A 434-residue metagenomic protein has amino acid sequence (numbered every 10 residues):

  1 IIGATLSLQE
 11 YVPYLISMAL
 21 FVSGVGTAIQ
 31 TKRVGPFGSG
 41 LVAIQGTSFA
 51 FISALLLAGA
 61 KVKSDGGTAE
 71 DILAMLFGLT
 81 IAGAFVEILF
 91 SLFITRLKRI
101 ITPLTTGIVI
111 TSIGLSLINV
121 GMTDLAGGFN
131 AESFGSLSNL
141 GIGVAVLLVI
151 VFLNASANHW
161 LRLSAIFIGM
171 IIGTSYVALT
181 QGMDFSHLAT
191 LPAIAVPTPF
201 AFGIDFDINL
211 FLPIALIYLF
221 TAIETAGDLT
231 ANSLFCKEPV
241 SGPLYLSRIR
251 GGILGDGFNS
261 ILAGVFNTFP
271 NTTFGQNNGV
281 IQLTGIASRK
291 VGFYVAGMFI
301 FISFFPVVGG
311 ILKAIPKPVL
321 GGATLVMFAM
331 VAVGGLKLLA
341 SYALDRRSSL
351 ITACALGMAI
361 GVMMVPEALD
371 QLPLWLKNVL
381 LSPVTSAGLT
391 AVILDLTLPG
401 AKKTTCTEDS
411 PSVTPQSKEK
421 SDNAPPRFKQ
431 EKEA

Functional and structural regions predicted by a protein language model:
I2-G40, L216-R289: Membrane-embedded helical hairpins/re-entrant loop segments and their flanking transmembrane helices within multi-pass
A4-Q9, F49-D65, Q282-T284, L312-G322: Membrane-interfacial helix-loop connectors
P13-L15, P36-F51, R99-I108, R162-F167 (+4 more regions): Short, non-helical or kinked segments that cap or interrupt transmembrane helices
I16-G24, A43-T47, T80-A84, I108-V109 (+10 more regions): Transmembrane helix-bundle signature of multi-pass membrane transporters/permeases
P36-L76: Membrane-interface helix-loop-helix modules in multi-pass membrane proteins
A60-S186, Y294-E408: Membrane-embedded alpha-helical modules
G135-L147, A165, T180, V196-L229 (+1 more regions): Hydrophobic, membrane-embedded alpha-helices of multi-pass small-molecule transporters
H187-T198, L234-G251, I393-A434: Intrinsically disordered, low-complexity non-transmembrane regions of multi-pass membrane transporters
